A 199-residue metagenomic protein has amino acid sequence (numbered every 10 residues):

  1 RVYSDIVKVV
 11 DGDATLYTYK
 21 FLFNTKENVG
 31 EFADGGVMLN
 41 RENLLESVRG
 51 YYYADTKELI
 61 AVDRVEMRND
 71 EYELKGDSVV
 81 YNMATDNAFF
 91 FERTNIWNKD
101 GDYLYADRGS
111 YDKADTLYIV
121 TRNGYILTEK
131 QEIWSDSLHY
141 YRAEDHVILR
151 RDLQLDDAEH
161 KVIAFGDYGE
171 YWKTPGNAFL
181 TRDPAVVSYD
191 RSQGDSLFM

Functional and structural regions predicted by a protein language model:
R1-M199: Structural signature for solvent-exposed beta-strand/loop edge elements and short helix-capping sites, enriched
